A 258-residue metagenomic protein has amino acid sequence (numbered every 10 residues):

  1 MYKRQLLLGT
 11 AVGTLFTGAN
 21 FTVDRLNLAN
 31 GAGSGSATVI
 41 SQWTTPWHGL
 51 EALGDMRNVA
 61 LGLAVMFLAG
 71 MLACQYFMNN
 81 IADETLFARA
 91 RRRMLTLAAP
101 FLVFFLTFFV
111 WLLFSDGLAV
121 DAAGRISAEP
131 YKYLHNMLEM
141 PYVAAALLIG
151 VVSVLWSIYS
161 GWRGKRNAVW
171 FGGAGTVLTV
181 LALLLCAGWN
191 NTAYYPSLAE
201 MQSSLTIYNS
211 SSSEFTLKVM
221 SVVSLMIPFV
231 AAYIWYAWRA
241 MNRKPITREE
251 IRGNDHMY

Functional and structural regions predicted by a protein language model:
M1-Q5: Conserved small/polar residues in nucleotide/adenosyl-binding loops
T10-F87: Long hydrophobic alpha-helical segments that form multi-pass transmembrane helix bundles in integral membrane proteins
V12-I40, V110-G124, A187-E200: Membrane-helix interface motif
T17-N20, A73-R93, W111-Y133, V152-G173 (+2 more regions): Juxtamembrane membrane-water interface segments of multi-pass membrane proteins, especially cytoplasmic-side
I40-L68, L134-V151, S210-V230: Hydrophobic alpha-helical transmembrane segments
T96-T107, V143-V154, G172-C186: Hydrophobic membrane-spanning alpha-helices of multi-pass integral membrane proteins
A99-L106, L112, D116, M140-V143 (+1 more regions): Hard-cation-handling environments
S127-P130, P196-T216: Short, membrane-exposed interhelical loops at transmembrane-helix boundaries
